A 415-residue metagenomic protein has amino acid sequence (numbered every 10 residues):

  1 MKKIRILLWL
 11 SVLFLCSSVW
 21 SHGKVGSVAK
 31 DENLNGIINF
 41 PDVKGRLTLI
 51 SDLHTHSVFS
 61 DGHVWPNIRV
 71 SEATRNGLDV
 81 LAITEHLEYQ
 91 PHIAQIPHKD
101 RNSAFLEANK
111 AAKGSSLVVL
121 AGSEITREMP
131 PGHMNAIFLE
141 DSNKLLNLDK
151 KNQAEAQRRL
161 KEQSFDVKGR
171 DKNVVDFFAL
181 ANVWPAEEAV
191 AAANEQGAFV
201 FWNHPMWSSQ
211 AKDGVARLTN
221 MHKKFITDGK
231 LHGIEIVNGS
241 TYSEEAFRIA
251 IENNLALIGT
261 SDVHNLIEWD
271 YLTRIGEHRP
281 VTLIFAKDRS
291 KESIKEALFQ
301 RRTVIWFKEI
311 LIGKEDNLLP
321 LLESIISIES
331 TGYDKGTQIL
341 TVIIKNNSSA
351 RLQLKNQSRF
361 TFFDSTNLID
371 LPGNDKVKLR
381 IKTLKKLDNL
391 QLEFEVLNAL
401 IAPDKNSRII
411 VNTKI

Functional and structural regions predicted by a protein language model:
M1-L8: Bacterial N-terminal signal peptides that target proteins for export
K2, H22-D52, P66-V70, G132-E140 (+1 more regions): Charged catalytic cores and adjacent phosphate/nucleic-acid-binding surfaces used for phosphate/nucleic-acid chemistry
W9-S17: Bacterial N-terminal signal peptides
S17-S18, N109: Prokaryotic Sec-type signal peptides and long signal-anchor helices with extended Leu/Ile/Val-rich h-regions
K30, L34-F199, N203, I236 (+2 more regions): A metal-dependent hydrolase metal-coordination microenvironment
E88-Q90, S209, H264-I267: Short gly/pro/ser/thr-enriched loop/turn and capping motifs at secondary-structure boundaries
S123-T126, M206-S208, V263-H264: Short glycine-enriched loops at secondary-structure junctions
E187, E195-K223: Noncatalytic carbohydrate-binding groove/subsite architecture in carbohydrate-active enzymes
